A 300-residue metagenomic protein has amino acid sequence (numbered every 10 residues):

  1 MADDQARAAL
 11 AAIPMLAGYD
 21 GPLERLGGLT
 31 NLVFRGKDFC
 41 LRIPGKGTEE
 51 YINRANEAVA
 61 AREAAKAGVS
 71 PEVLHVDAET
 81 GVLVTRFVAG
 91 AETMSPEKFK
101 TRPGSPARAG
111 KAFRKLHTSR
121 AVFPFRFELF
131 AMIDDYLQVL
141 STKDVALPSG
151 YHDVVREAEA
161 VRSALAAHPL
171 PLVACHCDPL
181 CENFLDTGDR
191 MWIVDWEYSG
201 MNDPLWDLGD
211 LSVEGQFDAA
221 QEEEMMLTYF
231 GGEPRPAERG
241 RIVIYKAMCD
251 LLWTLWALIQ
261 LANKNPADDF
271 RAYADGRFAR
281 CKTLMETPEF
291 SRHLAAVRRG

Functional and structural regions predicted by a protein language model:
A2-Y19, T118-C177, T187-G188, P234-E238 (+1 more regions): An alpha-helical support segment within catalytic cores of ATP-dependent transferases
E24-A131, Y136-D153, A167: ATP-binding pocket architecture of kinase catalytic cores
L26-L41, V73, E159-L208: Active-site acidic catalytic loop and adjacent metal/ATP-binding pocket of ATP-dependent phosphoryl transfer enzymes
G68, F113, H117-A121, L165 (+6 more regions): A general structural signal marking secondary-structure boundaries and capping sites
R108, A112, D153, E157 (+2 more regions): Charged catalytic carboxylate motif
S149, G231, W256-G300: ATP/Mg2+ or Mg2+-diphosphate-binding catalytic cores that bind nucleotide phosphates or diphosphates via glycine-rich
L205-R235, A247-N265, R280: Active-site activation/catalytic loop segments of kinase-like enzymes and analogous catalytic loops in related
G240, I244-A247: Start-of-helix signal in alpha-solenoid helical-repeat scaffolds, especially tetratricopeptide repeats
